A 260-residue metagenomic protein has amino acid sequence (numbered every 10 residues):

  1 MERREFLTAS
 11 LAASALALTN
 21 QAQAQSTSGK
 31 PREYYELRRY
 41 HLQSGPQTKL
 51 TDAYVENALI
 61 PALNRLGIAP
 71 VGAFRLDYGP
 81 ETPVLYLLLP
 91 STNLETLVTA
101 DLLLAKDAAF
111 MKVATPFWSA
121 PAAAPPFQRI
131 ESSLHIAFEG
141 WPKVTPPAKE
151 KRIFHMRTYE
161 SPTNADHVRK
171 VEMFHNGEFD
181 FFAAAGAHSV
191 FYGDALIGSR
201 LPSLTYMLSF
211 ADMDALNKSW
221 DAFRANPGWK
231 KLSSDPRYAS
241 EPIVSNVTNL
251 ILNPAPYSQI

Functional and structural regions predicted by a protein language model:
M1-S14: N-terminal secretory signal peptides and thylakoid transit peptides that target proteins across membranes
N20-G45: C-terminal segment of N-terminal export signals and the immediately downstream linker at the start of the mature
A22-K30, I60-Y86, T92, N176-T205 (+1 more regions): Short, glycine- and small/hydrophobic-rich beta-strand elements in well-ordered beta-sheets
Y40-T51, N57-R65, P70-P146, T163-A165 (+2 more regions): Hydrophobic, ordered structural segments
H41, A137-M213: Surface-exposed interaction/gating patches
N249-Q259: Short, low-complexity, Pro/Ser/Thr/Gly-rich segments in the mature regions of secreted, periplasmic
